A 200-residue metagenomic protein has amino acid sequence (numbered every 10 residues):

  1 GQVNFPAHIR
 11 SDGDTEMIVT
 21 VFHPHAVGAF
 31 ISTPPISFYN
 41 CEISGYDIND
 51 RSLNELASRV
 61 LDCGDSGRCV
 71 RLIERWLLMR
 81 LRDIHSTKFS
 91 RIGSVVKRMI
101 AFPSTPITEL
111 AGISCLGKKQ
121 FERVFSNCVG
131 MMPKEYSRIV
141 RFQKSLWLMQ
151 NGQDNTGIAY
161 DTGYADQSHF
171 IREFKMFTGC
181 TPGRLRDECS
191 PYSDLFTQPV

Functional and structural regions predicted by a protein language model:
G1-G93, K97-T108, S114-K118, M132 (+4 more regions): Alpha-helical bundle regulatory/interaction domains
S94-V95, V124, R141-S145, E173: Short, hydrophobic/aromatic alpha-helical segments in well-folded domains
F125-M131, E173-R184: A secondary-structure capping/hinge motif
V129, S137-Q150, K175-T178: C-terminal flanking helix
R141, D154, H169: Residue-level recognition of oxygen-bearing side chains
